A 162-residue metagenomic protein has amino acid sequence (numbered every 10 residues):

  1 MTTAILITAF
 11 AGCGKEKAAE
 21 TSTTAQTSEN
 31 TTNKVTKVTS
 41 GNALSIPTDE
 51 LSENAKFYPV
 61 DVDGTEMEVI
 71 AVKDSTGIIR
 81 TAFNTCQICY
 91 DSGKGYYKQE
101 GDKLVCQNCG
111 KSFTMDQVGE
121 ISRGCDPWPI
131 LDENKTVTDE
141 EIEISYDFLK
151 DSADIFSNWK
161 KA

Functional and structural regions predicted by a protein language model:
A4-L6, A19, F113-S157: Helix-rich interaction surfaces within compact, conserved domain-sized segments that mediate assembly or partner
T8-G12: C-terminal motif of bacterial Sec signal peptides marking the signal peptidase cleavage site
E16, C89-S92, S112: Cys/His-rich metal-chelating microdomains
E16-S22: Bacterial Sec signal peptide processing site at the extreme N-terminus
T24-K98, D132-A162: N-terminal pre-ligand scaffold of iron-sulfur
F83-T85, N108, I121: Surface-exposed beta-strand/loop segments enriched in Pro/Gly
D102-C109: Cysteine-rich micro-motifs
